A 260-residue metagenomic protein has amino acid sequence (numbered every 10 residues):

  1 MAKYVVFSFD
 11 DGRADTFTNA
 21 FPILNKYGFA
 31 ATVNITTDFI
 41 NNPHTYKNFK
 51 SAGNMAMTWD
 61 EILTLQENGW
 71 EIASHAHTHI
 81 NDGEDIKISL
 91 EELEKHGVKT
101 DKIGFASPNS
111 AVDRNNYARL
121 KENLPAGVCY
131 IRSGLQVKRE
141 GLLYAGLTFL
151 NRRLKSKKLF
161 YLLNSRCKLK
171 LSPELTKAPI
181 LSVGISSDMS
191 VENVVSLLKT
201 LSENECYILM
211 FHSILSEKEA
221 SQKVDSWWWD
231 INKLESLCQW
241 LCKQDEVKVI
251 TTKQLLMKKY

Functional and structural regions predicted by a protein language model:
M1-E71, D85-E91, T100-D113, S216 (+1 more regions): Active-site beta->alpha N-cap acidic-glycine motif
T16-N19, L24, H77-V194: Catalytic domains of cell-wall/extracellular-matrix polysaccharide-remodeling enzymes, centered on de-N-acetylation
A20-F21, W59-L63, Y117-E122, V195-K199 (+1 more regions): Short amphipathic alpha-helical segments and helix-helix/interface helices
K26, I35-T37, E94, R132-S133 (+1 more regions): C-terminal domain-boundary segment and adjacent tail
A31-V33, V128-C129, P179, E205-Y207: Hydrophobic beta-strand segments of well-ordered beta-sheets in folded domains
S51, M55, D82, W227-I231: Flexible, glycine- and charge-enriched loops at secondary-structure boundaries
E67-S74, P173-L175: Short, basic/glycine-rich phosphate-binding loops at helix/coil junctions that contact nucleotide phosphates
A73-H75, H79, H212: Histidine-centered divalent metal-coordination motifs
